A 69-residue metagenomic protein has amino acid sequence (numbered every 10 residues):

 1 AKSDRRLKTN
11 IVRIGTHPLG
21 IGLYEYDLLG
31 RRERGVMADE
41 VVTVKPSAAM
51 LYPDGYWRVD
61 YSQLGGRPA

Functional and structural regions predicted by a protein language model:
A1-A69: C-terminal intramolecular chaperone/autoprocessing and neck/assembly modules of extracellular spikes and adhesins
